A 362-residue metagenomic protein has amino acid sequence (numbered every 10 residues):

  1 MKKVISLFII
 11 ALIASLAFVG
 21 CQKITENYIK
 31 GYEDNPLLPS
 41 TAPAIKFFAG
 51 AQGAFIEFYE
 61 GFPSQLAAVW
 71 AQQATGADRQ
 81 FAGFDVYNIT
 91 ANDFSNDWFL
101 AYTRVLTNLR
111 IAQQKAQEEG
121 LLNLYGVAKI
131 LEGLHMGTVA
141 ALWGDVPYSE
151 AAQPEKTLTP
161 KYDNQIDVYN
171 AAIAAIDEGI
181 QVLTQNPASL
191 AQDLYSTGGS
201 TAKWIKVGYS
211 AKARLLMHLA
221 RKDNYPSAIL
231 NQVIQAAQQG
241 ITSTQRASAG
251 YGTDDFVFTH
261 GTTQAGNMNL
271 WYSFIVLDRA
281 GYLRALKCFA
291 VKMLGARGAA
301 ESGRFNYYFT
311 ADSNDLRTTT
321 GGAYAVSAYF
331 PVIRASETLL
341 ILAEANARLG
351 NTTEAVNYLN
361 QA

Functional and structural regions predicted by a protein language model:
M1-C21: Sec-dependent bacterial lipoprotein signal peptides
K3-V4, G53, L215: Hydrophobic alpha-helical segments, especially transmembrane helices and their immediate juxtamembrane helical caps
L12-S15, E26, K156: A generic, residue-level signal for flexible/boundary positions that often mark functional hotspots
G20-A71, V356: Membrane-proximal, proline-rich intrinsically disordered regions
L38-I45, G76-I341, A345-N360: Structured, solvent-exposed acidic/aromatic patches
